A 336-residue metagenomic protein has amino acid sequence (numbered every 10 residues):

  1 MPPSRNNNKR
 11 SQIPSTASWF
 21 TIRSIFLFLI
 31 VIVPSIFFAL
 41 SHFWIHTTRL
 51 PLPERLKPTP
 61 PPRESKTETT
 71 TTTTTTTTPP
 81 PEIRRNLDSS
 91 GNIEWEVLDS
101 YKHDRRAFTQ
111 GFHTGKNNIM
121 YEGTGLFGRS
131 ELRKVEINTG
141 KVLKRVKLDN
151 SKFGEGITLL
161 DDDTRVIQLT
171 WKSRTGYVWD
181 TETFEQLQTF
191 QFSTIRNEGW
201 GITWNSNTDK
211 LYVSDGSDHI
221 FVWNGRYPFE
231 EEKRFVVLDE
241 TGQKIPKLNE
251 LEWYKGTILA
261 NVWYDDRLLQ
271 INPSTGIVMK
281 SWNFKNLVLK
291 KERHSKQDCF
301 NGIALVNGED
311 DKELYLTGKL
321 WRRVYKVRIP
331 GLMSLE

Functional and structural regions predicted by a protein language model:
M1-T21, P53-R63: Short, low-complexity, Lys/Arg-enriched N-terminal segments of secretory-pathway carbohydrate enzymes
P81-R106, I137-K141: A short helix->beta-strand "capping" segment at the edge of beta-propeller domains
E96-H103, K141-L148, E185-F192, E232-Q243 (+2 more regions): A short beta-strand motif characteristic of beta-propeller blades
L98-L132, R145-T158, G318-R322: Beta-strand-rich domains and repeat architectures in extracellular enzymes and scaffolds, especially beta-propellers
D104-K116, N150-D163, S193-K210, T241-T257 (+1 more regions): Beta-rich, blade/repeat-based domains predominating in secreted/periplasmic proteins but also intracellular
M120-F127, V166-S173, L211-S217, A260-Y264 (+1 more regions): Conserved beta-strand positions in repeat-built beta-propeller and related beta-rich domains
V135-G140, D180-F184, G225-P228, N272-G276 (+1 more regions): Short loop/turn segments that connect beta-strands within beta-propeller blades
T139-W179, F184-G199: Blade-loop segments of beta-propeller domains
